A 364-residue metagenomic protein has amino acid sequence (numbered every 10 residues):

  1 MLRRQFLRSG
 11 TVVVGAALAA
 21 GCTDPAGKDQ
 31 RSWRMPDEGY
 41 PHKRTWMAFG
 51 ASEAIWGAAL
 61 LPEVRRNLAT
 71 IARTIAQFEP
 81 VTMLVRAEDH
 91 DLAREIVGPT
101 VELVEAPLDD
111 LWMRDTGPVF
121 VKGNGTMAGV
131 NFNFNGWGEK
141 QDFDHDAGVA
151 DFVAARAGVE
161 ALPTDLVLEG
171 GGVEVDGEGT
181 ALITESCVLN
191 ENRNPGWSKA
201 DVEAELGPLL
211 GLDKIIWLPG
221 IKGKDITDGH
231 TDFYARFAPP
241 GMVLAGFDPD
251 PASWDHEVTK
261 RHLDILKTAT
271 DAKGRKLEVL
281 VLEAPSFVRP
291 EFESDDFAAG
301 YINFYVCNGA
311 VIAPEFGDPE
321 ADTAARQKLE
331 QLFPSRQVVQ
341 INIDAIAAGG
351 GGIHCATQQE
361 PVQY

Functional and structural regions predicted by a protein language model:
M1-V14: N-terminal secretory signal peptides and thylakoid transit peptides that target proteins across membranes
G27-Y364: The feature marks the mature, well-folded catalytic cores of soluble enzymes
